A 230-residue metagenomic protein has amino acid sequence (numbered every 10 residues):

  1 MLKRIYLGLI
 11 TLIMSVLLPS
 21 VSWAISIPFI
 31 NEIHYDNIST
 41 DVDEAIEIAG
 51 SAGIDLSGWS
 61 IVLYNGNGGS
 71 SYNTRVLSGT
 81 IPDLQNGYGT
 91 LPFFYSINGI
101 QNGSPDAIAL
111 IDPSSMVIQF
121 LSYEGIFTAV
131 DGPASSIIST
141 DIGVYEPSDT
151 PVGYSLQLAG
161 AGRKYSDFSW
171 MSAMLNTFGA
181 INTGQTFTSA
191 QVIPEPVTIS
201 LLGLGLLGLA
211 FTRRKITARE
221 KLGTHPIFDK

Functional and structural regions predicted by a protein language model:
M1-L9: Bacterial N-terminal signal peptides that target proteins for export
I10-L17: Bacterial N-terminal signal peptides
L18-A24: Sec/Tat signal peptide C-region and signal peptidase I cleavage site
I25-V192: Intrinsically disordered, low-complexity linkers and terminal tails enriched in Ser/Thr/Pro/Gly with interspersed basic
A190, S200, P226-D229: Serine/threonine-rich, low-complexity intrinsically disordered segments
E195-R213: A short, hydrophobic C-terminal helix/tail in secreted or cell-surface proteins
A210-K230: C-terminal membrane-anchoring or membrane-association module
